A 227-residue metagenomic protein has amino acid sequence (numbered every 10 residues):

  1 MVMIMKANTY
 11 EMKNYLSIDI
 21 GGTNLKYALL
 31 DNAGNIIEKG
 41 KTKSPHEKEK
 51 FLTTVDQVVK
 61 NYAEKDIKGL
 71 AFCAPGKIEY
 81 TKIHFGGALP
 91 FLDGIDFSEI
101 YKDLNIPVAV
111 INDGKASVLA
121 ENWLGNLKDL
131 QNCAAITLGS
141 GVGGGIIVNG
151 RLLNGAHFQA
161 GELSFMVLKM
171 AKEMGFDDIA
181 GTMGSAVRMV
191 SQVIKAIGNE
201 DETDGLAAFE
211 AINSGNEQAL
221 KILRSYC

Functional and structural regions predicted by a protein language model:
M12-A74: Conserved phosphate-binding loops in N-terminal lobes of ATP-dependent enzymes of the actin/Hsp70/sugar-kinase
D19, D113, G139: Active-site glycine-centered loops adjacent to acidic/histidine catalytic or metal-binding residues that shape
L25, I37, E79, H84 (+1 more regions): Generic structural signal for well-ordered beta-strand positions
A28-L30, K41, K48, A109 (+1 more regions): Glycine/GP-enriched mid-protein hinge/lid loop-to-helix segment characteristic of carbohydrate kinases
P45-D56, K60, G69-L70, G76-N132: Glycine-rich phosphate-binding loop and adjoining helix at the ATP-binding site of ATP-dependent phosphoryl-transfer
P75-I78, G139-G141: Short glycine-rich anion-binding loops that position phosphate/pyrophosphate groups of nucleotides and phosphorylated
